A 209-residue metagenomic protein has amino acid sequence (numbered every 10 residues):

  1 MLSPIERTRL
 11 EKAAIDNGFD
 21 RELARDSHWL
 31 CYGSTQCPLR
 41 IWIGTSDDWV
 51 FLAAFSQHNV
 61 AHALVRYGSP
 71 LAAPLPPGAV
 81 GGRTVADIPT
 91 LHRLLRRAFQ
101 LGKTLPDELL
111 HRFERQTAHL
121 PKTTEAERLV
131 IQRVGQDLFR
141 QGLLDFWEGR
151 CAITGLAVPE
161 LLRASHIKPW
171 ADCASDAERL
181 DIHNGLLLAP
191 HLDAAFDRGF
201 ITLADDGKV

Functional and structural regions predicted by a protein language model:
M1-Q136, V158: A boundary/linker detector
H58-S69, P190-A204: Hydrophobic transmembrane alpha-helix bundles
G81, R179-D181, P190-L192: Short, surface-exposed, polar/charged, turn-prone segments marking secondary-structure boundaries
R112-I153, W170-I182: Short, charged surface segments at domain edges that flank catalytic/cofactor-binding sites
G135-R163, L186-D197: Short cysteine-rich loop/turn motifs with clustered Cys
G155-L187, D197-V209: Histidine-centered nuclease catalytic patch
